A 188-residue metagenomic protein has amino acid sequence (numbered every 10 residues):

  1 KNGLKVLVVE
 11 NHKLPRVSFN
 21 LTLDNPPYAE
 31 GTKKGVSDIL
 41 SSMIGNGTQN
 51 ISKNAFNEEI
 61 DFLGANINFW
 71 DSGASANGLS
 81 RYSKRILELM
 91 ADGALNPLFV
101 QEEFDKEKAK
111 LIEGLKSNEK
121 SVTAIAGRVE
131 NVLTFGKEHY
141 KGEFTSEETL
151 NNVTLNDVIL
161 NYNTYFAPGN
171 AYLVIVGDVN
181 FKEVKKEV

Functional and structural regions predicted by a protein language model:
L7-V9, K13-G45, I51-N96, K108-E113 (+2 more regions): M16 family metallopeptidases and their MPP-like homologs
E58-L63, N152-N161: Short amphipathic beta-strand starts and helix->beta connectors
N96-D105, G114, L150-L155: Peptidyl-prolyl cis-trans isomerase
E119: Short conserved segment of the HATPase_c
E138, L155-V188: Non-catalytic, conformational "gating/processing" segments within enzyme and secreted inhibitor domains
